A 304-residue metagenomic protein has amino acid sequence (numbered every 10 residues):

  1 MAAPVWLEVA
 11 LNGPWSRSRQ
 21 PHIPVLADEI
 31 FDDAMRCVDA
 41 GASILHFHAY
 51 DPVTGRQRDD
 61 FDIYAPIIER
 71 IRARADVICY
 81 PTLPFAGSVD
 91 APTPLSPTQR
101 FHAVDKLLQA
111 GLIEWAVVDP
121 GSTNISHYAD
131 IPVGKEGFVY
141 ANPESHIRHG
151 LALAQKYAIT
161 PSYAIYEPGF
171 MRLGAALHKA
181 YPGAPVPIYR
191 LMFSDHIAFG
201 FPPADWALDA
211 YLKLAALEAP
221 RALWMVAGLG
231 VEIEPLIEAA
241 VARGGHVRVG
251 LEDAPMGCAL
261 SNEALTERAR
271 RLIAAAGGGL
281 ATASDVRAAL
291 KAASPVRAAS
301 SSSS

Functional and structural regions predicted by a protein language model:
M1-H22, P120-G134: N-terminal small/glycine-rich loop or linker at the start of catalytic domains across soluble metabolic enzymes
G13-E29, F85-T98, E136-Y140, L223-V231: Active-site mouth loops of central-metabolism enzymes
I30, C37, H48, A116 (+3 more regions): Conserved, mostly hydrophobic/aromatic
A42-P52, C79-P84, Y163-A164: Short beta-strand segments at enzyme active-site cores
S43-I67, M192-D195, A254-G257: Glycine-rich, proline-tolerant flexible connector loops at the mouths of alpha/beta enzymes
G55-L83, I147-A154, D209-A219, R268-A276: Alpha-helix-loop-beta-strand connector modules within alpha/beta enzyme cores
W115-G250: Catalytic alpha/beta core domains of metabolic enzymes, predominantly
K213, P235-R297, S304: Structured C-terminal cap/extension of enzyme domains
